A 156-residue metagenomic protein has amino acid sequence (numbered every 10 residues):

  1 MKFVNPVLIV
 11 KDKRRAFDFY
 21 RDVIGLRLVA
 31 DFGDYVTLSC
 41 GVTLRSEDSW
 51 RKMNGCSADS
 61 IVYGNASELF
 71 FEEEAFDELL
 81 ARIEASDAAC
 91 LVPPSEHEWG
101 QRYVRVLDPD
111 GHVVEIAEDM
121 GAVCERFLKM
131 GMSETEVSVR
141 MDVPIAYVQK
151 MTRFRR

Functional and structural regions predicted by a protein language model:
M1, N5, I9, G25-R27 (+1 more regions): N-terminal "first-domain core" detector
P6, S46-S49, E98, R105 (+1 more regions): Short beta->alpha transition motifs characteristic of CBS
K11-K13, G64-V113, M130, R140-R153: Vicinal oxygen chelate
D12-L26: Amphipathic alpha-helical segments
G25-A30, C90-P93: Short secondary-structure junctions
R27-Y63, V113-E118: Conserved short beta-strand elements that form part of the metal-binding/catalytic scaffold of enzyme active sites
D119-M132: Short, amphipathic alpha-helical "recognition" segments used to contact nucleic acids or chromatin
E136-S138: Short alpha-helical "recognition helix" segments of helix-turn-helix
